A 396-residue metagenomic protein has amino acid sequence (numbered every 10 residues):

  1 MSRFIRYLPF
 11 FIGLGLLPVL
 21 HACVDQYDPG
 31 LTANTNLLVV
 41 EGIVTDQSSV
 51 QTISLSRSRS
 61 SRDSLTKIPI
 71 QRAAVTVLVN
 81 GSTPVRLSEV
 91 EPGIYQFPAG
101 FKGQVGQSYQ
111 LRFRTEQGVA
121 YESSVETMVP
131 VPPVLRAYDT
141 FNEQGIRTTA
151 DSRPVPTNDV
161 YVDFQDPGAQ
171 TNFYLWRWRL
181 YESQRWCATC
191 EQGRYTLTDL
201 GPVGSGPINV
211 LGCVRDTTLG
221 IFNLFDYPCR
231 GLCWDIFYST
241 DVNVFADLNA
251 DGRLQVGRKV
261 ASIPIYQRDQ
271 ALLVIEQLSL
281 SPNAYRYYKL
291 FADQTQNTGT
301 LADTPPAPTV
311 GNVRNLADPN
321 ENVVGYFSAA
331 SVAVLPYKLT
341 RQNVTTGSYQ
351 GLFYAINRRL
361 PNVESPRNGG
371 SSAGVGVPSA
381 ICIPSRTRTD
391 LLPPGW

Functional and structural regions predicted by a protein language model:
S2-I12: Bacterial N-terminal signal peptides that target proteins for export
V19-A22: C-terminal motif of bacterial Sec signal peptides marking the signal peptidase cleavage site
V24-A74, L78-W396: A sequence/structural signal for flexible, mid-protein segments enriched in small/helix-disrupting residues
